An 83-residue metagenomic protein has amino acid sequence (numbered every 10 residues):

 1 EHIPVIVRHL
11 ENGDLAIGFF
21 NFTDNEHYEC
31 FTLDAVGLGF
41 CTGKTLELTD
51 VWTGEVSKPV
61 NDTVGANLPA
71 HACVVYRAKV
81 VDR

Functional and structural regions predicted by a protein language model:
E1-F40: Carbohydrate-binding surface patches
V7-L10, T45, R83: Terminal accessory/anchoring regions of large secretory-pathway or extracellular enzymes
I17, L48, H71: Hydrophobic, well-ordered secondary-structure elements that form the walls of internal hydrophobic environments
F19-N21, L33, D50-W52, A78-V80: Active-site proximal loops enriched in glycine and acidic residues that flank catalytic Cys/His/Asp and coordinate
E26, G54-K58: Short, surface-exposed beta-strand/loop "edge" segments at domain boundaries and coil↔beta transitions
A35-T53: Solvent-exposed beta-hairpin/edge-strand motifs
K58-R83: C-terminal beta-strand-rich structural cap/linker in extracellular carbohydrate-active enzymes
